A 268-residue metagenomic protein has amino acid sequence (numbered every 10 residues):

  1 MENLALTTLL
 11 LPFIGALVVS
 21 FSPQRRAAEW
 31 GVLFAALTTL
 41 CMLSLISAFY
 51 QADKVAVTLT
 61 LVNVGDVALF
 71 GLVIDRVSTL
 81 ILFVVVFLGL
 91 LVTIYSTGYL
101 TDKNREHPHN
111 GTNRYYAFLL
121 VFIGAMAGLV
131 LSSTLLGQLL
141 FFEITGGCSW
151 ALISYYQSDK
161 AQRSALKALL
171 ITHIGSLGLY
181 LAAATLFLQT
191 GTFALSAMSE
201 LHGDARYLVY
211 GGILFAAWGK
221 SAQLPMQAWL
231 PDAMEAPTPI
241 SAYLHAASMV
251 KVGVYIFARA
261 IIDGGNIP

Functional and structural regions predicted by a protein language model:
M1-P268: ...captures the hydrophobic TM-helix bundle architecture rather than a specific catalytic motif, and can also fire on
